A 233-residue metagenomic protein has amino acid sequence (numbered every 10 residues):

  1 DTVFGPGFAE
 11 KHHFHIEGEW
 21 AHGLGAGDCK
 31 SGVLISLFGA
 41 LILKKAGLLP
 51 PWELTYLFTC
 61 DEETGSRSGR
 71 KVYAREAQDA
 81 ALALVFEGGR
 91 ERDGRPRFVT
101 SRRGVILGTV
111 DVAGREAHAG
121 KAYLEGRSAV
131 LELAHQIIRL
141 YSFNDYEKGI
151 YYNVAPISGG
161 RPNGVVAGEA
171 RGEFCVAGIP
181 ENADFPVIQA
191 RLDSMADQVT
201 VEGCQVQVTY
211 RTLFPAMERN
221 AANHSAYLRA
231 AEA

Functional and structural regions predicted by a protein language model:
D1, G18, A26, C60-D61 (+3 more regions): Fold-independent oxyanion-binding glycine-rich loops and adjacent beta-strand/coil segments at enzyme active sites
D1-L24, I42-P50: Acidic/His- and Gly-rich active-site-bordering loop/insert found across diverse amide/peptide-bond hydrolases
F4, W20-L34, H118: Glycine/serine-rich anion-binding loops at beta->alpha junctions that coordinate negatively charged ligand groups
A21, A81-V85, T109: Short glycine-aspartate micro-motif
G23-G27, T59, A119-R127: Flexible, glycine/proline-enriched loop segments at strand-loop-helix junctions that form or flank small-ligand binding
C29-S101: Acidic/histidine-rich catalytic neighborhood of metal-dependent amide-processing enzymes
G88-R95, T100-S101, I106-A233: Metal-dependent amide/peptide-bond hydrolase catalytic core, centered on the "pita-bread" metallohydrolase fold
